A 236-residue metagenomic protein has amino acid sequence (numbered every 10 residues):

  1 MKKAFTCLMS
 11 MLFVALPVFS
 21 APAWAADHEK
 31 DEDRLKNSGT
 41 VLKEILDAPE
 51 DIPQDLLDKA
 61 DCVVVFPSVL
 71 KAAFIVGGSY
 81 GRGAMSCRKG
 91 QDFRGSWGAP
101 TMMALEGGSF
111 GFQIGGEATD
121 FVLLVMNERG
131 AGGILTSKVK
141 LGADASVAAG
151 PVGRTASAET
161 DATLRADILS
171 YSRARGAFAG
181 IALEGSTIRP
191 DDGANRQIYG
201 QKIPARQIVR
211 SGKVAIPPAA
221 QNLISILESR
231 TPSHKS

Functional and structural regions predicted by a protein language model:
M1-M11: Bacterial N-terminal signal peptides that target proteins for export
A4, P22-A26: N-terminal capping/interface segment
T6, V18, P232-S236: Generic C-terminal helix-cap and adjacent flexible tail
M11-V14, V63: Hydrophobic alpha-helical membrane-embedded or membrane-associated segments
V14-A23: C-terminal segment of classical bacterial N-terminal signal peptides
A26-S236: Small-residue-enriched, tightly packed secondary-structure blocks
